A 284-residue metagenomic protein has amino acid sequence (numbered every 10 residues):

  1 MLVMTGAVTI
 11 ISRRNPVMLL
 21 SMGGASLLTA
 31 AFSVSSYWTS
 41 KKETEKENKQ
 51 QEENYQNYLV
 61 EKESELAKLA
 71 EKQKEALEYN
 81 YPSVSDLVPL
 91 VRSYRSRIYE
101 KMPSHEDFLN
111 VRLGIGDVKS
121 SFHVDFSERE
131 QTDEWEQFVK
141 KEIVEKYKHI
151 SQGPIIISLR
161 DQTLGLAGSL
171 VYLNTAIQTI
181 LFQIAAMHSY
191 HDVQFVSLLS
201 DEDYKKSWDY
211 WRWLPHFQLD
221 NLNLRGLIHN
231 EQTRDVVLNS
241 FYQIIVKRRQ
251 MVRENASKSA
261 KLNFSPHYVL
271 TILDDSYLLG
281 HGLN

Functional and structural regions predicted by a protein language model:
M1-N284: Accessory regions of macromolecular translocation/handling assemblies
